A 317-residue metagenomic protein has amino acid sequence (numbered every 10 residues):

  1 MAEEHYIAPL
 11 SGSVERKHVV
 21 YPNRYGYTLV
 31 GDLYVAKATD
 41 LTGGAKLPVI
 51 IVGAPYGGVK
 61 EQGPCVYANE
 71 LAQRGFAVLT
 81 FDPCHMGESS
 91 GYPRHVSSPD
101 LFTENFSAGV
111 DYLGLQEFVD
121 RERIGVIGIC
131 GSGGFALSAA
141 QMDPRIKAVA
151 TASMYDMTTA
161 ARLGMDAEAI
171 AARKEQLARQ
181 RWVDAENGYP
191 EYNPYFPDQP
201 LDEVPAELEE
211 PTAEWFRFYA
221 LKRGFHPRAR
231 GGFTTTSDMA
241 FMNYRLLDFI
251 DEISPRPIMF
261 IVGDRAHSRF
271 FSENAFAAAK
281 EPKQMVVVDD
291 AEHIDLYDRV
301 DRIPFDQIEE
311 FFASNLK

Functional and structural regions predicted by a protein language model:
A2-A45, Y297: N-terminal cap/lid segment of alpha/beta-hydrolase-fold proteins
G43-P55: Short beta-strand element of the alpha/beta-hydrolase
G57-N69, P83: The serine-hydrolase catalytic nucleophile loop
G63, V96-E117: Alpha/beta-hydrolase active-site loop
E70-S90: Conserved alpha/beta-hydrolase
L137-F218: Alpha/beta-hydrolase-fold enzymes
I253-S254, F260-V262: Short beta-strand/loop motif that positions the catalytic acidic residue of the alpha/beta-hydrolase fold
A291-R302: Catalytic histidine-centered segment of alpha/beta-hydrolase-like enzymes
